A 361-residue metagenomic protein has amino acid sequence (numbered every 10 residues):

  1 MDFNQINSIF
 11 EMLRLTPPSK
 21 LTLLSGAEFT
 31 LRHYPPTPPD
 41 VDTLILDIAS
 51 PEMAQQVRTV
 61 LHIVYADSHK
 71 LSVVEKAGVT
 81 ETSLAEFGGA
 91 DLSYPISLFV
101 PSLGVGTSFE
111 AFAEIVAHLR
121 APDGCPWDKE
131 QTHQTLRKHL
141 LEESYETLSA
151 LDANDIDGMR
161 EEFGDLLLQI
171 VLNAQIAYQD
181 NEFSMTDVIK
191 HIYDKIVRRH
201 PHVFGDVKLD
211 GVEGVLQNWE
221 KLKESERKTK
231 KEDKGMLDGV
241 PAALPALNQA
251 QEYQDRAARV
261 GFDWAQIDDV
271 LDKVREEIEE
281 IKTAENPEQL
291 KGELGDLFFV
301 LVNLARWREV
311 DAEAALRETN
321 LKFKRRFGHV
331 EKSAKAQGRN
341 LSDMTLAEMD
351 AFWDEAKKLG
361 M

Functional and structural regions predicted by a protein language model:
D2-W127, Y145: Beta-strand/loop-alpha-helix module characteristic of Rossmann-like adenine-cofactor folds
A85-G158, D206-A284, A334-M361: Extended low-complexity intrinsically disordered regions
L140-L148, D152, I156-E182, T186-D194 (+3 more regions): An amphipathic alpha-helical micro-motif enriched in hydrophobic residues with embedded/adjacent acidic residues
N173-I176, D180, K190-K228: Acidic catalytic motifs of isoprenoid enzymes
G328-K332: Juxtamembrane membrane-interface segments at transmembrane alpha-helix termini
